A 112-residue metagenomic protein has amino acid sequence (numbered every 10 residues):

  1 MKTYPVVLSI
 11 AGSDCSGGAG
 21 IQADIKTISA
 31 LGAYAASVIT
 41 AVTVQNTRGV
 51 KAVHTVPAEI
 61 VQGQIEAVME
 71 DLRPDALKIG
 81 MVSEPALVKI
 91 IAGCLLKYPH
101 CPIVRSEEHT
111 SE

Functional and structural regions predicted by a protein language model:
M1-A76: Small-residue (G/A/S/T)-rich helix-start motifs and N-terminal tracts that mark the onset
A76-I79, E84-S111: Conserved beta-alpha-beta core of the PfkB/ribokinase-like small-molecule kinase fold
